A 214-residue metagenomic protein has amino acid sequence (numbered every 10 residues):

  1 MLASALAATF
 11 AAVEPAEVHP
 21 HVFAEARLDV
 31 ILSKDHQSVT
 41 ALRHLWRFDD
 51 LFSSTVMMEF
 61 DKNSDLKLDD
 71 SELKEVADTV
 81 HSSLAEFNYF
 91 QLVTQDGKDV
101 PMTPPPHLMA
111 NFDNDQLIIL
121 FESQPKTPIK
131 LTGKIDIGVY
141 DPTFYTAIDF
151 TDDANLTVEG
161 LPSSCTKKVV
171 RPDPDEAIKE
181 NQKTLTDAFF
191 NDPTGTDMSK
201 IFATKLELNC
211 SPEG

Functional and structural regions predicted by a protein language model:
M1-A11: Gram-negative bacterial Sec-dependent N-terminal signal peptides
T9-A24: Cleaved targeting-peptide boundary
P20-F48: Early extracytoplasmic/domain-onset interaction patches
L28-S38, F52, K62, L66-D70 (+1 more regions): Intrinsically disordered, low-complexity terminal tails/loops enriched in metal-binding residues
V30-K34, W46-F52, P125-T127, D141-T143 (+1 more regions): Beta-strand elements of well-folded, non-transmembrane domains
L45-D50, S54-M58, I178, T196: An ectodomain-focused feature that recognizes extracytoplasmic/extracellular
L51-I129: Structured domain cores in non-transmembrane regions
D96-G214: Mature, soluble, non-transmembrane domains
